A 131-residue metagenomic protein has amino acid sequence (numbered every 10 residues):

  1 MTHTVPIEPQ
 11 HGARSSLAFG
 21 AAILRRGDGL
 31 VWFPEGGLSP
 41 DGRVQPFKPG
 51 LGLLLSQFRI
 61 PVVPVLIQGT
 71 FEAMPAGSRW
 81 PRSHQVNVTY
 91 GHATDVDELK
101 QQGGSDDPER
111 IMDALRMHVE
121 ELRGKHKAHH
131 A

Functional and structural regions predicted by a protein language model:
M1-G12, A18-F19: Catalytic core of membrane glycerolipid acyltransferases/transacylases, capturing the structured, soluble-facing
R14-A131: Non-catalytic C-terminal accessory region of glycerolipid acyltransferases and related lyso-lipid remodeling enzymes
